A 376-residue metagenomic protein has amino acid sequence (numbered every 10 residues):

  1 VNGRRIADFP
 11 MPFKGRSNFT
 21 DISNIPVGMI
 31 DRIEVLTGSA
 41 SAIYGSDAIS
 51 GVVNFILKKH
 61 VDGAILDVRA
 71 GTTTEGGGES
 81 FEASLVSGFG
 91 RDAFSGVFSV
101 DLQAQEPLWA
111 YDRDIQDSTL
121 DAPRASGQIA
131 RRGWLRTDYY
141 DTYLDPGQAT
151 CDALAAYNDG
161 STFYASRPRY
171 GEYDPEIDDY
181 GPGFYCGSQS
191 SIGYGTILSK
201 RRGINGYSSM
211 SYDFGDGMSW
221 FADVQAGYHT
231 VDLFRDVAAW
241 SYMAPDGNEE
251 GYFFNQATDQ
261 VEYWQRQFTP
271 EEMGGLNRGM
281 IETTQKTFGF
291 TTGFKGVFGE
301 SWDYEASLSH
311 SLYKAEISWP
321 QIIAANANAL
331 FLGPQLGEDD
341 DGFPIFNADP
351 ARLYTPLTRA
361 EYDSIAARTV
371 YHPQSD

Functional and structural regions predicted by a protein language model:
V1-N2, T20-S23, V35, D47-V68 (+1 more regions): N-terminal periplasmic accessory domains that precede and gate Gram-negative outer-membrane beta-barrel machines
R4-T37: Short acidic/polar hinge/loop motifs at secondary-structure boundaries that mediate gating or recognition
K14, L108, D112, S118-P123 (+3 more regions): Surface-exposed, low-complexity loop segments enriched in small/polar and acidic residues
V27-I30, K58, R91-F94, R201 (+2 more regions): Outer-membrane beta-barrel channels and translocator barrels
E34, V61-F89, Q189-L198: Short strand-turn segments of transmembrane beta-barrel domains in outer membranes, especially the first one or two
L36, I56, D67, V86-G90 (+3 more regions): Transmembrane beta-barrel domains of outer membrane proteins
L66-T72, A83-L85, F98-L102, R113 (+2 more regions): Transmembrane beta-barrel strands of outer-membrane/channel proteins
A93-G147, C186-G195, R235: Periplasmic-side early beta-strands and strand-to-turn transitions of outer-membrane beta-barrels
